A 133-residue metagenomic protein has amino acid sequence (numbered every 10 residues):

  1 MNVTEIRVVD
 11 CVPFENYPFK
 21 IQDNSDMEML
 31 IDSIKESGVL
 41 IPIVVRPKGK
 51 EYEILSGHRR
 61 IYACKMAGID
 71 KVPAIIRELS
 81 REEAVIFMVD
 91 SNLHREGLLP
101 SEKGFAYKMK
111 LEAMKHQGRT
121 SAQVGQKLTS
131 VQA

Functional and structural regions predicted by a protein language model:
M1-R77, E83-G97: Short, charged/polar connector segments at secondary-structure boundaries
E96-A133: Alpha-helical interaction elements
